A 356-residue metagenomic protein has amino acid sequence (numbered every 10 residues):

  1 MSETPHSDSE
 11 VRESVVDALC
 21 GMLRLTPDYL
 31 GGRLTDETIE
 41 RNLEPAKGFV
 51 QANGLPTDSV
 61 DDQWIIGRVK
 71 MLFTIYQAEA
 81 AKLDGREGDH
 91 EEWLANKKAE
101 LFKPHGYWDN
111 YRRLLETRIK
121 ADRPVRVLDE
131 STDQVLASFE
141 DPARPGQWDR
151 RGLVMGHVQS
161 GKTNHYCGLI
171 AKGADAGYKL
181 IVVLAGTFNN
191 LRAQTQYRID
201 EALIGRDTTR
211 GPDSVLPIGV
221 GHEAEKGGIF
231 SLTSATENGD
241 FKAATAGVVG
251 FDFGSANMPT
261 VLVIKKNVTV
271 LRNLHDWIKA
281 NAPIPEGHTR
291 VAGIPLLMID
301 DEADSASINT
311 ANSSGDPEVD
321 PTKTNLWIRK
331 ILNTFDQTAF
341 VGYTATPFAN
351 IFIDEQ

Functional and structural regions predicted by a protein language model:
S2-Q356: RecA-like P-loop NTPase motor core of helicase/translocase proteins
